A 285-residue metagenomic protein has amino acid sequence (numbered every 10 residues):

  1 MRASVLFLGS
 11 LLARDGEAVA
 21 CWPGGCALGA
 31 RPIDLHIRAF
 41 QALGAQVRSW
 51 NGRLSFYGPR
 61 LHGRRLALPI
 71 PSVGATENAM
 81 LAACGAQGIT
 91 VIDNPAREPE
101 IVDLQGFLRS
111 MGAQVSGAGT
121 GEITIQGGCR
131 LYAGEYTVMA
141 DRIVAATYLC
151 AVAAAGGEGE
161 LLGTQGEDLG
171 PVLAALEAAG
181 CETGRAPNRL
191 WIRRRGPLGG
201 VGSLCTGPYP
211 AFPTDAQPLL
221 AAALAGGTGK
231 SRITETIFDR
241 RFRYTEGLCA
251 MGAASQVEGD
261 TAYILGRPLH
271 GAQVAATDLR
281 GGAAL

Functional and structural regions predicted by a protein language model:
M1-L285: Short, structured segments at the rim of ligand-binding sites
